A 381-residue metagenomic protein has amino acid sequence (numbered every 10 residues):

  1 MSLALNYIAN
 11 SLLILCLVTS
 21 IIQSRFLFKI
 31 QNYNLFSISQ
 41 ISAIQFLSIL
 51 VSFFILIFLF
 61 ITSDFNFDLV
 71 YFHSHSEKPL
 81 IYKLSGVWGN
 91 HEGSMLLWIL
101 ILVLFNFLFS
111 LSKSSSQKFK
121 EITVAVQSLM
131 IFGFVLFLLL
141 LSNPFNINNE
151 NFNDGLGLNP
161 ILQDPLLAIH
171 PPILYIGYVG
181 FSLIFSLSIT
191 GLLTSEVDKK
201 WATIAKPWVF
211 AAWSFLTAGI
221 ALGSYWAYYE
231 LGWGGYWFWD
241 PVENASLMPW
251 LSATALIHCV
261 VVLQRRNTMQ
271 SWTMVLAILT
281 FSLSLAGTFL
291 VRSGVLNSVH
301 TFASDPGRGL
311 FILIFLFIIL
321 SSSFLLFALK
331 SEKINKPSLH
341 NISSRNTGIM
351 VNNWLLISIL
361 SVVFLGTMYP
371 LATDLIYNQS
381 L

Functional and structural regions predicted by a protein language model:
M1-L381: Polytopic transmembrane helical bundles with strong interfacial aromatic enrichment
